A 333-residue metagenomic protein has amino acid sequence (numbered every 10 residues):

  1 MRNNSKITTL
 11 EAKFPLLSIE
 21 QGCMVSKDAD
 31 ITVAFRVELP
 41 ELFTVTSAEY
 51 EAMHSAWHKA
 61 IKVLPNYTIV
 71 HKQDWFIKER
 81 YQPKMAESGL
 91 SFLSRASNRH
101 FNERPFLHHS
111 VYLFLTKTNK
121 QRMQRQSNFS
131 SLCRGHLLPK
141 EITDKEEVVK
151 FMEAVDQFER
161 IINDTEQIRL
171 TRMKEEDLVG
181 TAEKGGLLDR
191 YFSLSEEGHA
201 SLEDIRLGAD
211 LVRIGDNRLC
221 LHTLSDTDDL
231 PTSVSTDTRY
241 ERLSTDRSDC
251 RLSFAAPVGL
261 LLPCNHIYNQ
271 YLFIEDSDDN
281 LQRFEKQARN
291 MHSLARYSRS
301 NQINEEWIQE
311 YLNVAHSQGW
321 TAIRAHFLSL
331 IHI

Functional and structural regions predicted by a protein language model:
M1-I331: Extended, folded cores of ATP/NTP-driven motor/assembly subunits in large transport and secretion machines
